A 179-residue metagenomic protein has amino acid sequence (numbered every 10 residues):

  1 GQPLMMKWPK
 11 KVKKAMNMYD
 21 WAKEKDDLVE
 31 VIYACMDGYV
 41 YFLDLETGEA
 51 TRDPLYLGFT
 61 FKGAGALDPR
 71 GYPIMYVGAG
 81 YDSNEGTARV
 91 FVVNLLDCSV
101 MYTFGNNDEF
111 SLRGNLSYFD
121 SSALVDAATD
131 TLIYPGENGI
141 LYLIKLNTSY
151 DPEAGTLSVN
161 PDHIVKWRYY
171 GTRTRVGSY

Functional and structural regions predicted by a protein language model:
G1-Y179: Noncatalytic, solvent-exposed loop/strand surfaces of beta-propeller-type extracellular/periplasmic domains
